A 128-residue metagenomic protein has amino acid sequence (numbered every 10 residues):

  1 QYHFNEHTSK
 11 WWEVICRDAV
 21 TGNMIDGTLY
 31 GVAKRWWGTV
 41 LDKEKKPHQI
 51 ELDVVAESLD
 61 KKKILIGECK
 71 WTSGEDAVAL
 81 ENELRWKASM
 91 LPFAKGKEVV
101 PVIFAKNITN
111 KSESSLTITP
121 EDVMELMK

Functional and structural regions predicted by a protein language model:
Q1-K128: A cross-kingdom feature that marks ATP-driven nucleic-acid transaction machinery
